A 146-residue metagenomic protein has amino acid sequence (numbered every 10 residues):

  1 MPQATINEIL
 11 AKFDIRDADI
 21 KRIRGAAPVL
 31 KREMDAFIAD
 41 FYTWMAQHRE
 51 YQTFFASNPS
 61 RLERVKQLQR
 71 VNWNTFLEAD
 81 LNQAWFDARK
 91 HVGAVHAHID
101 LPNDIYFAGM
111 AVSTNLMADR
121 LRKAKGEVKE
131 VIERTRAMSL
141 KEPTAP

Functional and structural regions predicted by a protein language model:
M1-N7, K12-A18, V29, R70-P146: Long, amphipathic alpha-helical coupling/dimerization segments that relay conformational signals between
R24-Q47, Q52: N-terminal "first-domain core" detector
F41-L77: Structured interaction and signal-relay segments at domain junctions
